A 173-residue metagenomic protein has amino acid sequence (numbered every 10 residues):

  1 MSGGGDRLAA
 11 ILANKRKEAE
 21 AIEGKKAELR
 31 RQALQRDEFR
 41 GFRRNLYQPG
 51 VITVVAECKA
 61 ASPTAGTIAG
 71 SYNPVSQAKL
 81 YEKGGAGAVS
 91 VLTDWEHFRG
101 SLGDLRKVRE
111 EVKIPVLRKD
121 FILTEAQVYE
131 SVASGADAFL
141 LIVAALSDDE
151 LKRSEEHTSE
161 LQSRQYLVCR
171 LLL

Functional and structural regions predicted by a protein language model:
M1-V116, L123, D148-D149, R164: Conserved N-terminal beta1-alpha1 strand-loop-helix module at the mouth
E18, E57, E130, E156 (+1 more regions): Acidic-residue sensor for enzyme active/binding pockets
E57-K59, A144, R170: Generic beta-structure capping elements
L123-S134, R164: Catalytic cores of alpha/beta
E130-E150: Glycine-rich phosphate-binding active-site loops on the catalytic face of alpha/beta enzymes
R153: Catalytic pocket-lining loop regions of alpha/beta-barrel enzymes, especially the amidohydrolase/enolase/GH5 lineages
E156-L173: Single conserved hydrophobic/aromatic residue that forms the stacking wall/gate of nucleotide- or nucleobase-binding
